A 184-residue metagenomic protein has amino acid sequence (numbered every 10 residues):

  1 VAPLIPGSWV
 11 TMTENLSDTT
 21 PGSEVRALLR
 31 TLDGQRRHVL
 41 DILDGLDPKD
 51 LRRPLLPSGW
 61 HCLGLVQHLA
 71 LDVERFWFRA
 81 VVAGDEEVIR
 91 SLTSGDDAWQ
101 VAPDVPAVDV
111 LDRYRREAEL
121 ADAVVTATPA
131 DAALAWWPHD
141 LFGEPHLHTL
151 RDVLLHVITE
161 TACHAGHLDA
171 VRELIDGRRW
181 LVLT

Functional and structural regions predicted by a protein language model:
I5-T11, N15-D18, V25-D44, P48-D97 (+1 more regions): Short, contiguous alpha-helical
A98-P138, T149-A162: Acidic/histidine-rich alpha-helical segments that form the ligand environment of transition-metal centers
